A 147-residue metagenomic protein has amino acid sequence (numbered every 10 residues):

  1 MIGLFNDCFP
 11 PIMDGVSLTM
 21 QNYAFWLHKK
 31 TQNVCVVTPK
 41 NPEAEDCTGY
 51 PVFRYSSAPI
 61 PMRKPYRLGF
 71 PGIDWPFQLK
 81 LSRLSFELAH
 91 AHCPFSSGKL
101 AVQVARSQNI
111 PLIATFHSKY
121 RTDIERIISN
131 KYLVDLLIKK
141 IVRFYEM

Functional and structural regions predicted by a protein language model:
M1-S56: N-terminal subdomain of nucleotide-sugar transferases
L27, A101-A105, Y145: A generic structural signal for well-ordered alpha-helical segments
P39-K40, I73, F95-S96: Short beta->alpha connector loops
Y50-L79, Y132-L133: A short, charged, and often flexible helix/loop element on the N-terminal side of the glycosyltransferase catalytic
I60-M62, I113-K140: Acceptor-binding helix/loop patch of EC 2.4 sugar-transfer enzymes, predominantly nucleotide-sugar-dependent
K80-F86: Glycine-rich phosphate-binding loop signature in dinucleotide/nucleotide-binding domains
L88-R121: An aromatic- and histidine-rich active-site surface loop
R106-S107, V134-M147: Membrane-proximal helix-turn-helix segments that form the acceptor-binding/catalytic region of lipid-linked
